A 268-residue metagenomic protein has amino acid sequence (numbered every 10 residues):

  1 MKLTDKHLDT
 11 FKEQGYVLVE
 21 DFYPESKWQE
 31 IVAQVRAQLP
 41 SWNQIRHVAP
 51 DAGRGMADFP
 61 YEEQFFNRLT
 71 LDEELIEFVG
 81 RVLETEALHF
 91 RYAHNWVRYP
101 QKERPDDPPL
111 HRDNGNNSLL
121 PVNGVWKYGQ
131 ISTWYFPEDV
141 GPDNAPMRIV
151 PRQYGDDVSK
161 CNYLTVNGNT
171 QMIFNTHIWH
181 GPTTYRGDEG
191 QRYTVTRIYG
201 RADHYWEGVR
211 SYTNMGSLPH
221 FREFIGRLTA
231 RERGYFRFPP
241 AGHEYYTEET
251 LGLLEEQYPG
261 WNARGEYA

Functional and structural regions predicted by a protein language model:
M1-E13, E20-S118: Non-heme Fe(II)-dependent double-stranded beta-helix
Y23-E25, N95-P100, G115, V140-P142 (+3 more regions): Short, solvent-exposed loop/turn segments at secondary-structure junctions
V48-A52, Y154-D156, E189-T194, R264: C-terminal/domain-terminus segments
E62-R68, S159-C161, P182-T184: Active-site rim elements
A93-N95, T133-Y135, V195-Y199: A structural signal for short, well-ordered beta-strand segments
E103-V166, Y205-S211: Catalytic core of non-heme Fe(II) oxygenases with the double-stranded beta-helix
T165-H180, Y199: Conserved metal-binding segment of the jelly-roll/cupin
Q171, T183-A268: Non-heme Fe(II)/2-oxoglutarate
